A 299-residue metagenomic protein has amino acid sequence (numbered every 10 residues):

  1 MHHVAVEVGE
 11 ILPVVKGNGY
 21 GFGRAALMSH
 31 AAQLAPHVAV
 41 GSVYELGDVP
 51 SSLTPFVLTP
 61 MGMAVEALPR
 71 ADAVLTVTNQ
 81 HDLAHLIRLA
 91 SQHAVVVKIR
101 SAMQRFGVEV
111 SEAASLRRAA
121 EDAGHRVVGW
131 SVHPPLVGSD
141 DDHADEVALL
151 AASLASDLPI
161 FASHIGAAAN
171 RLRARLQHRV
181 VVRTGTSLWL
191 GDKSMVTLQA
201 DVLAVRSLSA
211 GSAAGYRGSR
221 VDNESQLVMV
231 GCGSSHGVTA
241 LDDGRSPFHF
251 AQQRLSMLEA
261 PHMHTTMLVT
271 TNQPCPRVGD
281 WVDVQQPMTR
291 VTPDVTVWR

Functional and structural regions predicted by a protein language model:
M1-A5: Positively charged, low-complexity intrinsically disordered leader regions
G9-A152: Active-site-proximal beta-alpha core segment in soluble small-molecule metabolic enzymes
N18, M63, H81, H93 (+2 more regions): Active-site anion/phosphate-binding pocket segments in diverse small-molecule metabolic enzymes
